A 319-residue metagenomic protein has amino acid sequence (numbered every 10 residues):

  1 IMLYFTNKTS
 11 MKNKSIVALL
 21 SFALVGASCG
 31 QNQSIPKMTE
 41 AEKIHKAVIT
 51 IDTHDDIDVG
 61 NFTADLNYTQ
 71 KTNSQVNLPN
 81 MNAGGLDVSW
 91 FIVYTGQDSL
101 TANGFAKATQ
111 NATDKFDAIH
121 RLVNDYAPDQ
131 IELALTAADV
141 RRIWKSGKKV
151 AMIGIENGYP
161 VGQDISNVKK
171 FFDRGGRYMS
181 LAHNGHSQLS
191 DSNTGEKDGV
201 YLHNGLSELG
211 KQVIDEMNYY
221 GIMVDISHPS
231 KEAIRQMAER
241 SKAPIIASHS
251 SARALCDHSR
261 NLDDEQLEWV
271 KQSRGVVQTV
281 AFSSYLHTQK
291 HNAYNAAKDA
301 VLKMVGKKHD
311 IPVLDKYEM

Functional and structural regions predicted by a protein language model:
I1-M38: Bacterial Sec-dependent N-terminal signal peptides
C29-Y201, D257-M319: N-terminal hydrophobic targeting/anchoring segments and the immediately downstream early-domain regions of hydrolases
T50-I57, P229, A247-S251: Histidine-centered catalytic micro-motifs
D164-V168, N193-T194, S230-A243: Distinct, well-ordered alpha-helical segments
L202-M217, M237-I245: Alpha-helix-loop-beta-strand connector modules within alpha/beta enzyme cores
Q212-I226, E232-Q236, Q266-G275: Substrate-binding cleft of carbohydrate-active enzyme catalytic domains
K231-E232, A252-A254, S283-L286: Short, catalytically relevant binding-site loops at active-site mouths
